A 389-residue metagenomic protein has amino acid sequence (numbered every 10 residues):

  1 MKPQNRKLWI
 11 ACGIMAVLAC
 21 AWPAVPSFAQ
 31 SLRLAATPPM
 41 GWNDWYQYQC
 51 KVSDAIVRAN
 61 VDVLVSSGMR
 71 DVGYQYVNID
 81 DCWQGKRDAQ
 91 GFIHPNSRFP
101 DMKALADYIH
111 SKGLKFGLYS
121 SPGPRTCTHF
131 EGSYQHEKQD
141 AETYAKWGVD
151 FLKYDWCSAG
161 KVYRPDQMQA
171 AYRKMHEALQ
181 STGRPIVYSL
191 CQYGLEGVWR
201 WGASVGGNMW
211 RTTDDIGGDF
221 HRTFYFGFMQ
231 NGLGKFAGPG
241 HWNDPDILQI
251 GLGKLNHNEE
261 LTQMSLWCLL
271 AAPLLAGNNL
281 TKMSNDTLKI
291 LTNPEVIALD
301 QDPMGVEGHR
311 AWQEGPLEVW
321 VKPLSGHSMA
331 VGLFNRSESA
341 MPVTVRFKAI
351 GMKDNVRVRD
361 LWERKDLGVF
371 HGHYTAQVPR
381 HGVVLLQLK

Functional and structural regions predicted by a protein language model:
A11-P23: Bacterial N-terminal signal peptides
V25-A29: Sec/Tat signal peptide C-region and signal peptidase I cleavage site
P38-D44, G73-I79, K115-S120, D150-D155 (+7 more regions): Structural recognition of the beta-strand scaffold that forms the well-ordered cores of secreted hydrolase catalytic
N60, L64-R164: Aromatic-lined carbohydrate-binding/catalytic grooves of carbohydrate-active enzymes
L114-F130, H176, Q180-G197: Aromatic-lined carbohydrate-recognition surfaces of secreted/lumenal glycan-active proteins
Q139, Q180-N279, D300: Glycan-recognition surfaces
W267-L270, L275-G277, Q313-M352, H381: Carbohydrate-binding surface patches
V369-K389: C-terminal beta-strand-rich structural cap/linker in extracellular carbohydrate-active enzymes
